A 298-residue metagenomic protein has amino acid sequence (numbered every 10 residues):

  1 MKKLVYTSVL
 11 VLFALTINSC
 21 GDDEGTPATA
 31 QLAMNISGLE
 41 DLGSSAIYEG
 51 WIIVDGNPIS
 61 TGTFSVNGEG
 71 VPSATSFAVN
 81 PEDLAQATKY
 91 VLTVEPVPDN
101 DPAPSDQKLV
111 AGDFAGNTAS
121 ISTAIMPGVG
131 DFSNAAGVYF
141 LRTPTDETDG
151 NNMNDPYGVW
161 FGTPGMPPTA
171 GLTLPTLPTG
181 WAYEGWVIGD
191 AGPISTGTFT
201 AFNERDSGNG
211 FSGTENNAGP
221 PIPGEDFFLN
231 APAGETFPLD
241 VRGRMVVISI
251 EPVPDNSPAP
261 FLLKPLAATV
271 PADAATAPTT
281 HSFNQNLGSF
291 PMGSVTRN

Functional and structural regions predicted by a protein language model:
M1-L4: Positively charged n-region of N-terminal signal peptides that target proteins for export
Y6-V11: Sec-dependent N-terminal signal peptides
L15-S19: C-terminal motif of bacterial Sec signal peptides marking the signal peptidase cleavage site
G21-N298: N-terminal targeting/export leaders
